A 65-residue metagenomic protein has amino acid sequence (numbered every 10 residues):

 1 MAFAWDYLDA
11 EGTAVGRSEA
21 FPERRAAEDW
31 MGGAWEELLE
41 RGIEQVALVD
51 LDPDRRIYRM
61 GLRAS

Functional and structural regions predicted by a protein language model:
M1-R17: Short aromatic-glycine-(Arg/Gly/Cys) micro-motifs in beta-strand/loop hairpins
L8-E11, F21, D52, R56: Intrinsically disordered, low-complexity regions of eukaryotic proteins
G12, F21-Q45: A short, charged, amphipathic alpha-helix used as a generic interaction element across diverse proteins
V15, D29, R56-Y58: A ubiquitous, low-specificity "background" feature that marks scattered single residues across proteins without
A20-R25, G61-S65: A short, sequence-level motif marking secondary-structure junctions
E36-S65: Short, mixed-charge low-complexity intrinsically disordered segments
